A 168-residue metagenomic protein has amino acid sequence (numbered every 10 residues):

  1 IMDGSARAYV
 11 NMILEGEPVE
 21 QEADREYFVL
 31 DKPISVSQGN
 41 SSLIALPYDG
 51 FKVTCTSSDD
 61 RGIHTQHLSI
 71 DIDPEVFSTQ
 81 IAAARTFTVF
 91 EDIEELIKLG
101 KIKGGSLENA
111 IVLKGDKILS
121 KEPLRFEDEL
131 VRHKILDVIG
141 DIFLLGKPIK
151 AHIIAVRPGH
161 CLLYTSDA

Functional and structural regions predicted by a protein language model:
I1-R7: Short, surface-exposed loop/turn segments at secondary-structure boundaries that line and modulate
A8-H152: Extended, charged/glycine-rich binding lobes that contact polyanionic ligands
A155: ATP/nucleoside-binding phosphotransfer catalytic cores, i.e., glycine-rich phosphate-binding loops
P158-L163: Non-catalytic peripheral regions of nucleotide-handling enzymes
Y164-A168: Conserved small/polar residues in nucleotide/adenosyl-binding loops
